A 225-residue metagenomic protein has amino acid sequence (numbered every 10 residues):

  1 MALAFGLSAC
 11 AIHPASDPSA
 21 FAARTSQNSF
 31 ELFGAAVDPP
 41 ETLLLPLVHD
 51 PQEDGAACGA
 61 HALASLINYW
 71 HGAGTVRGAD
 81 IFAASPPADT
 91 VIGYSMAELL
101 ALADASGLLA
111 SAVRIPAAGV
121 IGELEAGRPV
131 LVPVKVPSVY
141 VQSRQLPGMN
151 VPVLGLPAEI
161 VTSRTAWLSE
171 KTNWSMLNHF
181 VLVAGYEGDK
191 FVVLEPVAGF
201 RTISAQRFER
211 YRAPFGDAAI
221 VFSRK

Functional and structural regions predicted by a protein language model:
M1-S8: Bacterial N-terminal signal peptides
S8, A110-S111, A219: Generic structural motif
C10-M96, A117, V136, R144 (+1 more regions): Active-site-adjacent structural segments surrounding the nucleophilic cysteine of cysteine proteases and isopeptidases
A11-P18, R24-G34, E125, Y140 (+2 more regions): Noncatalytic regulatory segments and standalone regulatory/sensor domains
S65-A73, A84, A88, L102-L109 (+2 more regions): Structured segments of extracytoplasmic/periplasmic soluble domains in secreted or envelope-associated proteins
T75-V76, P129, V192: Secondary-structure boundary/capping residues
L102-Q142: ...with weaker cross-activation on analogous glycine-rich loops/strands in unrelated enzymes
